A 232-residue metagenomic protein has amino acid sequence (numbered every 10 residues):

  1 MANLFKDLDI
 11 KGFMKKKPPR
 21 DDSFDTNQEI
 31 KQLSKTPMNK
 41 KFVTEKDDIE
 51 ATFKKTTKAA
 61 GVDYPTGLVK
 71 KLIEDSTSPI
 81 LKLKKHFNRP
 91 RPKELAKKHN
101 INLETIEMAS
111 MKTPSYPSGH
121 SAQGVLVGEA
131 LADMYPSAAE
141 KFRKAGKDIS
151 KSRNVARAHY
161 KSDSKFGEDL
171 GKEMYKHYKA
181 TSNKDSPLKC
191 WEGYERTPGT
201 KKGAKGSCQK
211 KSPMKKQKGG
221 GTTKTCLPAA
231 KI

Functional and structural regions predicted by a protein language model:
M1-A156: Hydrophobic alpha-helical bundle signature of multipass membrane enzymes
M1-A2, K172, K176, T181-I232: Arg/Lys-rich, low-complexity, intrinsically disordered basic segments
N88, P117, K161, E192-E195 (+1 more regions): Generic, ordered loop/turn and secondary-structure boundary motif
R89, S121, S164, G219-G220: Conformational gate/switch positions in structured elements
P92, Q123, K161, G171 (+1 more regions): Short, electropositive, low-hydrophobicity segments enriched in small/polar residues
K98, E129-A130, G167, E173 (+2 more regions): Residue-level detector of alpha-helical segments with a strong bias toward transmembrane helices and their helix-loop
D148-Y175: Interfacial helix-loop-helix junctions of multi-pass membrane proteins
